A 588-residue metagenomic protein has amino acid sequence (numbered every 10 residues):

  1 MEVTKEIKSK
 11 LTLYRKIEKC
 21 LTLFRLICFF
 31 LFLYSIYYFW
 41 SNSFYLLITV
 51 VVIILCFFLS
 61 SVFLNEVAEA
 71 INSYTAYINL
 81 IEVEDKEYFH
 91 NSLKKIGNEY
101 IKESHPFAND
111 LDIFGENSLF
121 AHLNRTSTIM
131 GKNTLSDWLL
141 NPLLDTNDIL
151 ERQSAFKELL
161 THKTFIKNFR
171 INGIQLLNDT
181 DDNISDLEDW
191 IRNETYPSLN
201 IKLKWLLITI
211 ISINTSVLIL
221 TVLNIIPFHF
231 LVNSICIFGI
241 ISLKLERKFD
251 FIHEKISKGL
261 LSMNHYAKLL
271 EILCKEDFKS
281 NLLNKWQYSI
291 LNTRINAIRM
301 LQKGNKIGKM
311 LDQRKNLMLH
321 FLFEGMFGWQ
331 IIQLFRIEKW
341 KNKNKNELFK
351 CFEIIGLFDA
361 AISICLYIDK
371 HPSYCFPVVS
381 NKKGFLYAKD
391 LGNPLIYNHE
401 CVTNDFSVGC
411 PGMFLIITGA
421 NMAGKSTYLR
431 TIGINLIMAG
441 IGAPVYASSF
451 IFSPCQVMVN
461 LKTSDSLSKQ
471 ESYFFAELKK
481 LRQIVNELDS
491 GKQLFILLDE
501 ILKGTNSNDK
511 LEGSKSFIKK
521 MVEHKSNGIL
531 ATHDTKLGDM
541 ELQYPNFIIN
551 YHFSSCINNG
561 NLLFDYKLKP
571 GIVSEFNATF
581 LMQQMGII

Functional and structural regions predicted by a protein language model:
M1-A420, T427-V457, K479-K480: Alpha-helical coupling/stalk and coiled-coil linker elements that connect catalytic or binding modules and transmit
L59-V62, F230, I364-I588: ATPase nucleotide-binding head domains, primarily ABC-like/P-loop NTPase cores
